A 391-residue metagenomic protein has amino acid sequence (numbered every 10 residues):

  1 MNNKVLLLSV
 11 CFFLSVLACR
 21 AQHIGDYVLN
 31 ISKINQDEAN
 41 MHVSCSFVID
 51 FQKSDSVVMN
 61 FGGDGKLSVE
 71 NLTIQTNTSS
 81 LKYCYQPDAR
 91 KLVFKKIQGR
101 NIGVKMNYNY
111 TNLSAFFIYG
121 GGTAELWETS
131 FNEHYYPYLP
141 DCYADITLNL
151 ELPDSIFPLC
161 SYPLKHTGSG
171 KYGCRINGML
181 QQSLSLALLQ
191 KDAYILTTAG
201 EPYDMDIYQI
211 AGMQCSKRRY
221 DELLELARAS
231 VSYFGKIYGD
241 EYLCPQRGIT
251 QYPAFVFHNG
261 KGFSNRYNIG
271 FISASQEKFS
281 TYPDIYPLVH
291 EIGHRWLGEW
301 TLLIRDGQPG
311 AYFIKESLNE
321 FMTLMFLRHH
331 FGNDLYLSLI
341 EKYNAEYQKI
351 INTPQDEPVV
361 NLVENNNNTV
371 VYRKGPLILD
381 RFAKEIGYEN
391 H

Functional and structural regions predicted by a protein language model:
M1-G25: Bacterial Sec-dependent N-terminal signal peptides
C19-N40: N-terminal, polar/Ser/Thr-rich
D37-Q52: Short beta-strand elements of extracellular/lumenal beta-sandwich folds
C45-F47, L148, I195-G307, A311 (+1 more regions): Juxtacatalytic substrate-recognition/specificity segment
S46-V48, I97-Q98, K105-D192: Extended, low-hydrophobicity, Ser/Thr/Pro/Gly-biased non-transmembrane segments
S54-S80, Y143-I156: Solvent-exposed beta-hairpin/edge-strand motifs
D64-T123: A surface-exposed beta-strand-loop module
P309-L377, E385: Acidic/His/Gly-enriched intrinsically disordered linker/tail segments that often contain short helix/coil "MoRF-like"
